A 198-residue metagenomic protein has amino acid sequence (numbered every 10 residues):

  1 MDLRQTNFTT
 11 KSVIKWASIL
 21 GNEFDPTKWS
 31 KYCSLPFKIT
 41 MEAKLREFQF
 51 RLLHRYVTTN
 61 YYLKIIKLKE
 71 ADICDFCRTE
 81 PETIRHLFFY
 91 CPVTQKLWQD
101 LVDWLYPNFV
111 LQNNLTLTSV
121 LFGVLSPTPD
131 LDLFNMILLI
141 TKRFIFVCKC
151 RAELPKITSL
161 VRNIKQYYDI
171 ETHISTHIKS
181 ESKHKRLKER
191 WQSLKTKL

Functional and structural regions predicted by a protein language model:
M1-K15: Eukaryotic intrinsically disordered, low-complexity, charge-rich
I14-L198: Family-specific functional microsites
